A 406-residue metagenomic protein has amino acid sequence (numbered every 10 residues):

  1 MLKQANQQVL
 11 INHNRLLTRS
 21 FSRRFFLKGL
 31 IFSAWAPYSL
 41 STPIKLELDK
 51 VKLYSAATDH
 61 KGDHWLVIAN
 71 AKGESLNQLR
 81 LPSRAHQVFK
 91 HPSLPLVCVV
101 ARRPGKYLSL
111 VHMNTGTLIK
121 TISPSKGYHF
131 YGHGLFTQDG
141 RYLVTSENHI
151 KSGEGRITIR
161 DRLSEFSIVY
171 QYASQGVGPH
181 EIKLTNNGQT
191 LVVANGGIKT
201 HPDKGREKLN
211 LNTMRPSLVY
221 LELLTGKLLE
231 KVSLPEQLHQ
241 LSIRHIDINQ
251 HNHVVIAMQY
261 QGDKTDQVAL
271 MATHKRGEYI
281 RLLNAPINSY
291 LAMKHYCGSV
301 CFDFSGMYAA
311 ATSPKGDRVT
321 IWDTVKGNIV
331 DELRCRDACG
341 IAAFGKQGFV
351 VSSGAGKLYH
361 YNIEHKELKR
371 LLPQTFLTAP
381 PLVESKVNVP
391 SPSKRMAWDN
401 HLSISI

Functional and structural regions predicted by a protein language model:
L2-K45: N-terminal export signals
E74-L79, I119-P124, S167-Y172, K227-P235 (+3 more regions): A short beta-strand motif characteristic of beta-propeller blades
L81-L110, G116-F136: Blade-loop segments of beta-propeller domains
S83-F89, H129-L135, V177-K183, Q240-H245 (+3 more regions): Repeated scaffold domains used in trafficking and secretory/extracellular systems, primarily beta-propellers
P92-S93, Q138-D139, N186-N187, N249-Q250 (+2 more regions): Residue-level detector of Asp-centered blade-edge/turn motifs that repeat once per structural unit in beta-propeller
G127-H133, S146-T185: Asp-box/WD-like beta-propeller blade repeats and closely related beta-sheet repeat scaffolds
S146-H149, V193-M214, A257-V268: Short, conserved, GDST-rich strand-edge loop motifs in beta-rich repeat architectures
I157-R162, L211-L223, A269-R276: Beta-propeller blade signature
